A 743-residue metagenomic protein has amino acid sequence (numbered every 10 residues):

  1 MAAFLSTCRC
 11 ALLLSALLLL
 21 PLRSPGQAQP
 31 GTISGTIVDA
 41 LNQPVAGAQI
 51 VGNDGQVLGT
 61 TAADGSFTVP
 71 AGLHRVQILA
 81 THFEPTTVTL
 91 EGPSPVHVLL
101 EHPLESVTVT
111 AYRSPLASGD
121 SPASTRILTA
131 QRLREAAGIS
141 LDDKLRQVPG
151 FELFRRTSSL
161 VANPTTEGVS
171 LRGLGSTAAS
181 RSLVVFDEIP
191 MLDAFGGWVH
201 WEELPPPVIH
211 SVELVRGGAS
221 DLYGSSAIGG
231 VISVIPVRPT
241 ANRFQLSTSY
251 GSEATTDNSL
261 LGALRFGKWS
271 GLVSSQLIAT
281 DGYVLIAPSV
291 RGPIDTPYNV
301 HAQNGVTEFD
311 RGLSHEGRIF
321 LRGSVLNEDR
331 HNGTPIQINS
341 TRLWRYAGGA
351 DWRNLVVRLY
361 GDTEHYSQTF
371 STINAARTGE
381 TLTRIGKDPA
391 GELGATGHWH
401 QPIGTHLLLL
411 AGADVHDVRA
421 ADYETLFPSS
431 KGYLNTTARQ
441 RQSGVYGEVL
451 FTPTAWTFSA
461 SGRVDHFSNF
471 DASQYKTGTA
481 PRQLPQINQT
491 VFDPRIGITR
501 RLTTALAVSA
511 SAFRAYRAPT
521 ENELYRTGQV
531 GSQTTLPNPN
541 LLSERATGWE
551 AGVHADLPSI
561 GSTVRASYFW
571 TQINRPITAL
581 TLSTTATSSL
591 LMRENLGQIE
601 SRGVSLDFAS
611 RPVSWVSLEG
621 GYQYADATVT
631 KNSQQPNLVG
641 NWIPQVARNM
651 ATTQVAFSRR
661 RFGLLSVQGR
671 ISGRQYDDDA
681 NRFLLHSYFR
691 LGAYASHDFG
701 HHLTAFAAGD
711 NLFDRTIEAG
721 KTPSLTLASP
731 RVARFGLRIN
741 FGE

Functional and structural regions predicted by a protein language model:
V38, N53, L79-F83, P93-R134 (+1 more regions): Short, acidic, small-residue-rich periplasmic hinge/interaction motif at the N-terminus of Gram-negative outer-membrane
T68, I189-R216: Short acidic/polar hinge/loop motifs at secondary-structure boundaries that mediate gating or recognition
S94-V98, L141-K144, E167-G173, V185-D187 (+3 more regions): N-terminal periplasmic accessory domains that precede and gate Gram-negative outer-membrane beta-barrel machines
T125, D142-P190, H210: Extracytoplasmic beta-strand/coil segments of soluble accessory domains associated with Gram-negative outer-membrane
S220-D221, S233, A241-R243, S247-S249 (+1 more regions): Periplasmic-side early beta-strands and strand-to-turn transitions of outer-membrane beta-barrels
A263, R311, V449, A510 (+4 more regions): Conserved C-terminal beta-signal and adjacent last beta-strands/turns of outer-membrane beta-barrel proteins
V356-T372, A420-A421, R501, A507-F513 (+4 more regions): Membrane-embedded beta-barrel scaffold of Gram-negative outer-membrane proteins
T405, L409, T452-F458, F467 (+3 more regions): Gram-negative outer-membrane beta-barrel transporters
